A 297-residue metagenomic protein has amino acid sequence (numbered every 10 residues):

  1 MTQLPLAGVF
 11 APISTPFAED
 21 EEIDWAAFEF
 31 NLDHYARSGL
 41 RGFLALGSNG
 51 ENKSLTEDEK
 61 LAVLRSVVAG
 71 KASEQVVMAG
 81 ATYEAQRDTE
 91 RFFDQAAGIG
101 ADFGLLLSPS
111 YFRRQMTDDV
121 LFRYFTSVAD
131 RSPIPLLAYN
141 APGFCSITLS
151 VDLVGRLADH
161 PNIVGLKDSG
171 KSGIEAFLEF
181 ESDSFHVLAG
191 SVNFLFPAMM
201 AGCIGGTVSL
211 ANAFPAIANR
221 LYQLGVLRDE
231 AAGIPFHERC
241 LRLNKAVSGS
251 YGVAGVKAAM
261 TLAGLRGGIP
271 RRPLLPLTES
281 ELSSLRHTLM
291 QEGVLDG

Functional and structural regions predicted by a protein language model:
Q3-S146, V154: Active-site beta->alpha loop and helix N-cap motifs at the rims of alpha/beta catalytic domains
P5-S14, S38-L40, M200-C203, L210 (+1 more regions): C-terminal alpha-helical cap/extension of soluble enzyme domains
A7, R41, L46-N49, A79 (+7 more regions): Short glycine-rich loop/turn motifs that provide flexible caps or phosphate-binding loops at active sites
K60, L64, T89, F125 (+5 more regions): A general structural signal for well-ordered alpha-helical segments in protein cores
A69-Q75, I99-G100, S132-I134, D159-N162 (+4 more regions): Short helix-capping segments at alpha-helix termini
S127-D130, P142-S248: Catalytic alpha/beta core domains of metabolic enzymes, predominantly
